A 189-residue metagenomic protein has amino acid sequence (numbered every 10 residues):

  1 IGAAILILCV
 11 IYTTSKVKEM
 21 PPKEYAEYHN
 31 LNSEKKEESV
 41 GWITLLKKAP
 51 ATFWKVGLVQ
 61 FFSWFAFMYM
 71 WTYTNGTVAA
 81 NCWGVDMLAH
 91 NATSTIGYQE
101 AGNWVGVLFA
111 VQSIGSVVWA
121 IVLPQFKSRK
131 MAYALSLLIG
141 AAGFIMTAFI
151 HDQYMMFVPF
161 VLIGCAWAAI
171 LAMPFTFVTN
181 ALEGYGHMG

Functional and structural regions predicted by a protein language model:
I1-Y69: Intracellular loop-helix junctions on the cytosolic face of multi-pass helical membrane proteins
K55-V56, Y154-F160: Short hydrophobic/alpha-helical segments at membrane-entry points of transmembrane helices in Major Facilitator
K55-V59, S63-N91: Helix-loop boundary and gating motifs at the non-cytosolic
C82-S113, M155-V158: Loop-to-transmembrane helix entry
G102, G184-G189: Loop-to-transmembrane helix entry/capping segments in MFS-fold secondary transporters and related SLC/MFSD carriers
S116-K130: Helix-to-loop junctions at the C-terminal end of transmembrane segments in multipass secondary transporters
L138-H151: C-terminal ends and interior cores of transmembrane alpha-helices in multi-pass membrane transporters/permeases
A169-G186: Intracellular juxtamembrane helix-capping segments at the cytosolic ends of symmetry-related transmembrane helices
